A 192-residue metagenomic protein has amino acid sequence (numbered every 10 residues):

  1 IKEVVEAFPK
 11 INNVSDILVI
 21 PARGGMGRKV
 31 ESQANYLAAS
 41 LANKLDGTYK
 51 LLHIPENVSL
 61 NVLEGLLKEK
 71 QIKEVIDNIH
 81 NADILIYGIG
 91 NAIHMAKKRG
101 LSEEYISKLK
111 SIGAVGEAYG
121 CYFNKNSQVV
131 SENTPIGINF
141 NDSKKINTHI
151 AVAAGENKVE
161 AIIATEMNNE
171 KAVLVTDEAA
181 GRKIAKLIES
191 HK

Functional and structural regions predicted by a protein language model:
I1-K2, L174: Active-site beta-strand/loop microenvironment that shapes enzyme catalytic pockets
K2-E6, K10-G24, R28-Y36, S40: Active-site histidine-anchored catalytic micro-motif
G25-K192: Conserved phosphate- and dinucleotide-binding cores of soluble alpha/beta proteins, encompassing both enzyme active
